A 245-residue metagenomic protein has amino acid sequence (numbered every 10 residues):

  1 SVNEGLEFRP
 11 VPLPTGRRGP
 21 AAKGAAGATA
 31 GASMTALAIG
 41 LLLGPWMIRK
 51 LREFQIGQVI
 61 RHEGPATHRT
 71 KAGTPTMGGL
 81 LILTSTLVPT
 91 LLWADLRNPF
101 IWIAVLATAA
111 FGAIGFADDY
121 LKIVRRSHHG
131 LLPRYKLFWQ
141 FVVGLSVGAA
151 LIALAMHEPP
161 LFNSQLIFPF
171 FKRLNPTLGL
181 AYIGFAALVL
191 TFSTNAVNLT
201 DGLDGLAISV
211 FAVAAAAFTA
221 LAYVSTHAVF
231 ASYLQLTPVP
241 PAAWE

Functional and structural regions predicted by a protein language model:
S1-E4, G16-R52, I82-G115, V147-L166 (+2 more regions): Alpha-helical transmembrane segments
S1-T15, I60, G64-P65: Extramembrane terminal tails and long inter-domain/linker segments of multi-pass membrane proteins
P12-T15, G19-A22, A117-L131: Cytoplasmic juxtamembrane interface segments
W46-K71, Y120-H129, N163-Q165, F230-Q235: Cytosolic, membrane-interface loops and tails of multi-pass inner-membrane proteins
K71-L83, Y135-V143, E245: Select subsegments of transmembrane alpha-helices in polytopic membrane proteins, especially boundary-proximal
A72, R97-V105, V124-W139: Membrane-interfacial loop-to-helix junctions in multi-pass inner-membrane proteins
I114, H129-L131, F138-W139, V143-A150: Short loop/hinge segments at the start of secondary-structure elements
L121, V142, L203: Active-site His/Glu-centered metal-binding helix of metallohydrolases
